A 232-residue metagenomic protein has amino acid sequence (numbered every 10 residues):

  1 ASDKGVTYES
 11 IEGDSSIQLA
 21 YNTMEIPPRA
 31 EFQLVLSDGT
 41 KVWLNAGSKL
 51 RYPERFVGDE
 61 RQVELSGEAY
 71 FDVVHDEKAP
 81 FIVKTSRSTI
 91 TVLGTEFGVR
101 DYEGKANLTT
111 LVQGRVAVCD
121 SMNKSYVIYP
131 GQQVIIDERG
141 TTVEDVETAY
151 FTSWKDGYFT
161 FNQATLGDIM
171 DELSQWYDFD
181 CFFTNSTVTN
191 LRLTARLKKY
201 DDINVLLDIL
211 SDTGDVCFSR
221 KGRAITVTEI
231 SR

Functional and structural regions predicted by a protein language model:
A1-R232: A residue-level detector for the "anchor" residue at the start of short, highly conserved motifs
